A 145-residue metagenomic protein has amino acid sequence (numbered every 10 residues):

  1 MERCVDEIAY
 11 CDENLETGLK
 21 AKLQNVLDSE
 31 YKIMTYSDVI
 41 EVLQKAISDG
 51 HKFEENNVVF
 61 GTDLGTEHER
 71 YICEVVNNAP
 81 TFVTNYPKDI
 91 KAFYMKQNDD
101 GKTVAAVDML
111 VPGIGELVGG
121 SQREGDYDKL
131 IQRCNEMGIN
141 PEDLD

Functional and structural regions predicted by a protein language model:
M1-D145: Class II aminoacyl-tRNA synthetase catalytic cores and aaRS-like
